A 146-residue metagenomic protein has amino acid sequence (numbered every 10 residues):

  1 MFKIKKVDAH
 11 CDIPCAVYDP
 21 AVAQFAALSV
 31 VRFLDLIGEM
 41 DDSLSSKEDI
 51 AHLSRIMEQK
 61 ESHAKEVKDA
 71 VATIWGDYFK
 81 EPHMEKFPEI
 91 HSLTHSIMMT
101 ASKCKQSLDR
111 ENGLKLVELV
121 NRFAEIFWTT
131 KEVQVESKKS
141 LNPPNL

Functional and structural regions predicted by a protein language model:
M1-S54, H83, P88-R122, I126-L146: N-terminal intrinsically disordered, cationic/polar leader segments that include organellar targeting peptides
S46, L53-V71: Alpha-helical segments in soluble extracytoplasmic regions
A70-F87: Short, solvent-exposed, charged loop/turn and helix-capping segments that join or cap alpha-helices on peripheral
